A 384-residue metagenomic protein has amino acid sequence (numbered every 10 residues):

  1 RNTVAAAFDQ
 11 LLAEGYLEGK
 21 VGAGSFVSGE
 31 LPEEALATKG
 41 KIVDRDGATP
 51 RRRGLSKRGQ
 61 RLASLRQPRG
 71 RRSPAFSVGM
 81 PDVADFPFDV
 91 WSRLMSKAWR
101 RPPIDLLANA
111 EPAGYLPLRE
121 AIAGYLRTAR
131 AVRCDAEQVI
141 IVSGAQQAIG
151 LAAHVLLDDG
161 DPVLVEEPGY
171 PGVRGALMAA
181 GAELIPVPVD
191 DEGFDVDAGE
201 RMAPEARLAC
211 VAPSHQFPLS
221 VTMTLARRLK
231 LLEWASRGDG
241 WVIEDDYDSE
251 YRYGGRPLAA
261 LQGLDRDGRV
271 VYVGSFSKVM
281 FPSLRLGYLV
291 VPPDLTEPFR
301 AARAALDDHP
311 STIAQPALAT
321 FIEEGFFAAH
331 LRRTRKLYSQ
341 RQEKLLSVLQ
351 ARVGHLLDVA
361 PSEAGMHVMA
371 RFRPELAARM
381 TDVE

Functional and structural regions predicted by a protein language model:
R1-K97, R300, A304-S311, A319-I322 (+5 more regions): N-terminal basic, amphipathic alpha-helical segments
F26, A75, A108, A260 (+1 more regions): Conserved beta-strand positions that form and line the central face of beta-propeller blades
A35, W99, P103-L106, R130 (+2 more regions): Short amphipathic alpha-helical interaction/hinge segments
V78-M80, W99-P117: A glycine-/small-polar-enriched, mobile loop at the entrance of the PLP active site in fold-type I
F86-F88, G114-R119, I141: N-terminal pre-P-loop "Q-motif" helix
L94, E120, R127-E384: PLP-dependent class I/II
